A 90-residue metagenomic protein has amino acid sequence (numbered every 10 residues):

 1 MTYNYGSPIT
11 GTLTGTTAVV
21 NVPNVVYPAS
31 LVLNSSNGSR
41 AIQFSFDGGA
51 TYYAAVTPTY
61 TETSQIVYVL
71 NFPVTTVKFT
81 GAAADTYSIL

Functional and structural regions predicted by a protein language model:
M1-P23: Transition segment at domain starts
M1-Y3, S36-N37, Y68: Extracytoplasmic low-complexity repetitive segments enriched in small/polar residues
T14-T16, V25-Y27, S36, T61-T63: Residues that act as N-cap/strand-start positions at coil-to-secondary-structure junctions
V20-N24, A55-L90: Beta-sandwich interaction modules
V26, N34-R40, G81-A84: Short proline/glycine-enriched turn/loop motifs at strand-loop junctions of beta-rich domains
Q43-S45: Conserved Ser/Thr-centered positions that define the repeating blades of beta-propeller domains
G49-A54: Tryptophan-centered short beta-strand motifs
